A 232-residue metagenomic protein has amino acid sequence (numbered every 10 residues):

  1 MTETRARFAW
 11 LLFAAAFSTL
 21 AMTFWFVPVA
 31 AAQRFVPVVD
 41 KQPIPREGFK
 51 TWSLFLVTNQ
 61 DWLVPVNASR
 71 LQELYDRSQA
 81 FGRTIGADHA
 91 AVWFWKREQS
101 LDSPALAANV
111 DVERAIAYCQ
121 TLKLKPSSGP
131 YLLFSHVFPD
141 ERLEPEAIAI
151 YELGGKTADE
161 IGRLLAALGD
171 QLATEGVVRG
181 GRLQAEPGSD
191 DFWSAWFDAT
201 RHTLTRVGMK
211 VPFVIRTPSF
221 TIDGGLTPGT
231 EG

Functional and structural regions predicted by a protein language model:
M1-T4, A21, A32: A cross-taxon signal for low-complexity, glycine/charged-rich
T2-F13: Bacterial N-terminal signal peptides that target proteins for export
L11-W25: Bacterial N-terminal signal peptides
W25-A31: Sec/Tat signal peptide C-region and signal peptidase I cleavage site
A31-T51, I161-G188: N-terminal leader/targeting and pre-domain segments
R34-P104: Local sequence-structure signature of Cys/Sec-based thiol-disulfide redox active-site neighborhoods
K125-A147: A short, hydrophobic beta-strand/beta-hairpin element that forms part of a small beta-sheet core
E186-G232: Membrane-inserting effector segments that mediate pore formation, membrane fusion, or transient membrane insertion
